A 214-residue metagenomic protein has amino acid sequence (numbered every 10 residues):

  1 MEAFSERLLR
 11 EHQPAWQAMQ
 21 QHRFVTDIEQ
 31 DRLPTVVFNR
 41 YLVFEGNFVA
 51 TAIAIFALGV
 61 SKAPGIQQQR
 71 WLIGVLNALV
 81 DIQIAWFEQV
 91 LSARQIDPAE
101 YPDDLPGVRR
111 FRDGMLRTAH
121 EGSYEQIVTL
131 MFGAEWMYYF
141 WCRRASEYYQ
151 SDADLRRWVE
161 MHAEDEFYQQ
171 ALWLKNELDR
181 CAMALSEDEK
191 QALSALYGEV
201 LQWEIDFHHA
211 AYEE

Functional and structural regions predicted by a protein language model:
E2-F4, G114-M115, H209: Hydrophobic alpha-helical segments
L9-P34, A52, K175-A184: Short alpha-helical hairpin
Q13-A18, R32-K62, I82, T129-Y139 (+1 more regions): Alpha-helical bundle segments that constitute or directly flank the non-heme di-iron/ferroxidase center
R32-T35, E121-I127, A192: Structural motif
G59-A63, A119, C142-Y149, C181 (+2 more regions): Secondary-structure edge/capping motif, primarily at the C-terminal ends of alpha-helices and the immediately following
Q67-Q169, G198, Q202: Active-site-proximal alpha-helical scaffolds that flank and shape metal-associated catalytic sites
M183-E214: Long hydrophobic alpha-helical segments typical of transmembrane helices together with their membrane-interfacial
